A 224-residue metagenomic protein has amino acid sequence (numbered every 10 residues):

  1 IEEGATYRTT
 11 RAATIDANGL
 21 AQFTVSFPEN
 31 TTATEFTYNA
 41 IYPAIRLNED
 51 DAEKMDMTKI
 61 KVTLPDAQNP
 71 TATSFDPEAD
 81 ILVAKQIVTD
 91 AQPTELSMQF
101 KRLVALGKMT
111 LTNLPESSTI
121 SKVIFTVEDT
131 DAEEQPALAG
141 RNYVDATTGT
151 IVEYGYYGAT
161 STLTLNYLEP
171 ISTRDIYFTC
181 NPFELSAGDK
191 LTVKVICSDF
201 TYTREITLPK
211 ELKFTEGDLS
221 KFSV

Functional and structural regions predicted by a protein language model:
I1-A5, T119-G155: Extended low-complexity, serine/threonine- and proline-enriched intrinsically disordered segments
I1-T119, T164-T179, A187, C197 (+2 more regions): Short, low-hydrophobicity acidic/polar segments
E128, F183, I196-S198: Short, loop-centered acidic/histidine patches that primarily coordinate divalent metals
Y143-T192: Intrinsically disordered, low-complexity terminal/linker regions enriched in Pro/Ser/Gly and acidic residues
